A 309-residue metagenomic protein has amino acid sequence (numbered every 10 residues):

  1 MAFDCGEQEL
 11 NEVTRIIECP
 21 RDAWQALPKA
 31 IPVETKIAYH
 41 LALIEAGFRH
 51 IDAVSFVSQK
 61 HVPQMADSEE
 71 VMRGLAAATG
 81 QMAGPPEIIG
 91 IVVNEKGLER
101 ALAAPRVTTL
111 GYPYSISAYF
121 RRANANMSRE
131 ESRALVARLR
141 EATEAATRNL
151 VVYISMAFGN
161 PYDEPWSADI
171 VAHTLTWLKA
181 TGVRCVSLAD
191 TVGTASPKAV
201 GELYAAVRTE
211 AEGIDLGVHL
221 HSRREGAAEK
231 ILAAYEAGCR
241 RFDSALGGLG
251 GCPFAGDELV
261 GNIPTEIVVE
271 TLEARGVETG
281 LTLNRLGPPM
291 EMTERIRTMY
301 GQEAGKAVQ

Functional and structural regions predicted by a protein language model:
A2-Q309: Catalytic cores and adjacent flexible loops of soluble metabolic enzymes that perform enolate/carbanion chemistry on
